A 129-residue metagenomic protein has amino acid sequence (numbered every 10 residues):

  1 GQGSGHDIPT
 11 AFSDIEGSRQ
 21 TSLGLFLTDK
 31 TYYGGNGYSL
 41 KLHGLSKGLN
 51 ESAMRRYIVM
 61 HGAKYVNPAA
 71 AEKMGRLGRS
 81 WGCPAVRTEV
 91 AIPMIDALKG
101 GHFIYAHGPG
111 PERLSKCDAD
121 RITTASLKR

Functional and structural regions predicted by a protein language model:
G1-W81, E89-H102, A106, P111-R129: Cell wall/extracellular polymer interaction/catalysis modules
V86: A conserved hydrophobic position in a structured secondary element of the catalytic/binding core that shapes
